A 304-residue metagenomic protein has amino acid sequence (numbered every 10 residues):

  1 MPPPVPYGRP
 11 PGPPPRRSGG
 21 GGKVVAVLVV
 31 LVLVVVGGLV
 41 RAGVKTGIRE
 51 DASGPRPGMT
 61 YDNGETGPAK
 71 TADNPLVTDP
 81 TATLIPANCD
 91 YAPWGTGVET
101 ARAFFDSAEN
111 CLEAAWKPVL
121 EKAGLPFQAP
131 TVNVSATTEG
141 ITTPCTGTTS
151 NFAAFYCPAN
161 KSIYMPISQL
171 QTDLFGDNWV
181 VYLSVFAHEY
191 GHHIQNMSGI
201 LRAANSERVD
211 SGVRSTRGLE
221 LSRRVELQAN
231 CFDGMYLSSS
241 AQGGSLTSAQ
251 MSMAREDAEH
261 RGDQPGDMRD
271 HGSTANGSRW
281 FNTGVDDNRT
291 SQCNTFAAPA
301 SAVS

Functional and structural regions predicted by a protein language model:
Y7-P80: Hydrophobic single-pass membrane-targeting/anchoring helices
T83-R102: Acidic/histidine-rich, surface-exposed loop or edge segments in extracytoplasmic proteins
D106-K161, R223: Auxiliary, metal-adjacent structural segments of Zn-dependent hydrolase domains
W116, M165, S184-S198, A229-N230: Active-site recognition of the HExxH zinc-binding catalytic motif
C145-V180, N196: Active-site scaffold of zinc-dependent metalloenzymes
N196-R223: Post-HEXXH active-site segment of zinc metalloproteases
V213-A241: Post-HExxH zinc-binding segment in Zn-dependent metallohydrolases
H260-S304: Pan-zinc metallopeptidase signature
